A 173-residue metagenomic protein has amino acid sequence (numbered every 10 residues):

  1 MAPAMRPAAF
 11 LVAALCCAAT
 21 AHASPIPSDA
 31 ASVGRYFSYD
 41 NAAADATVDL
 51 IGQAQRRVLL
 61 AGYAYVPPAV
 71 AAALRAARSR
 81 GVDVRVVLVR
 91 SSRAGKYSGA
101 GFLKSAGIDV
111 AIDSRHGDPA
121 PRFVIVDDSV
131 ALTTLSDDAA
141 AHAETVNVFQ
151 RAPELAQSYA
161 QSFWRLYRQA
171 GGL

Functional and structural regions predicted by a protein language model:
M1-P7: Positively charged n-region of N-terminal signal peptides that target proteins for export
A8-A18: Bacterial N-terminal signal peptides
T20-H22: Sec/Tat signal peptide C-region and signal peptidase I cleavage site
S24-A46: Short N-terminal segments immediately surrounding and downstream of signal-peptide cleavage
S24-I26, I125-V126, V130-L173: Signature of lipid phosphatidyltransferase scaffolds
Y36, V87, D109-D113: General small-molecule cofactor/ligand-binding pocket signal
T47-I108: Primarily the HKD phosphodiesterase
A64-P68, R90-A94, H116-P119, V130-A131 (+2 more regions): Solvent-exposed loop/turn segments at secondary-structure junctions within structured extracellular/periplasmic domains
